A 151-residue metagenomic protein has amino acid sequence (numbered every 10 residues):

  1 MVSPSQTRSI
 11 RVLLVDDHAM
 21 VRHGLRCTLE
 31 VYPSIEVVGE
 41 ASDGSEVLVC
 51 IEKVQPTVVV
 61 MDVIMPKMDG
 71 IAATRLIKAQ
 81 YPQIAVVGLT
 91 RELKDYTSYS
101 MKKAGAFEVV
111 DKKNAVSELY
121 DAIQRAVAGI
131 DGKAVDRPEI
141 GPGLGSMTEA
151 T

Functional and structural regions predicted by a protein language model:
M1-R11, Y120-T151: Non-catalytic signal-transmission and effector/linker regions of two-component phosphorelay proteins
R8-V21, L25-L29: Conserved acidic segment of CheY-like receiver
V21, P66, K94: The feature encodes the CheY-like receiver
S34-S42, C50: Short hydrophobic/Thr-rich beta-strand motif most characteristic of the beta2 strand and flanking loop of CheY-like
D43-E46, D69-A72: Acidic catalytic/metal-coordinating carboxylates
V54-V60: Active-site beta3 strand of CheY-like receiver
A72, L93-D121, R125: Alpha4 helix (beta4-alpha4-beta5 surface) of REC/receiver domains from two-component response regulators
